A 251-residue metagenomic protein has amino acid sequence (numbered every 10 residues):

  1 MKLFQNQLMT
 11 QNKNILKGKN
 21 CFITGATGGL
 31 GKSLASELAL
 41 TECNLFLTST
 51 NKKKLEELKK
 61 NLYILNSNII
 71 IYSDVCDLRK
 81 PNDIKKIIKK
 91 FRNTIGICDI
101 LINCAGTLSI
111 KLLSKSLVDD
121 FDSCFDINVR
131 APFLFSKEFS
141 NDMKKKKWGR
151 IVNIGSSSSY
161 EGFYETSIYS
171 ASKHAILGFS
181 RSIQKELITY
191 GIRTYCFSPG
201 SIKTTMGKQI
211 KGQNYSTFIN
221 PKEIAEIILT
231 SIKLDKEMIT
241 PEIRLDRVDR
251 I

Functional and structural regions predicted by a protein language model:
T27-G28: Conserved glycine-rich cofactor-binding loop
C43-L58: Conserved glycine-rich Rossmann-like NAD(P)H-binding loop of the short-chain dehydrogenase/reductase
V75-K86, V118: The beta1-alpha1 cofactor-binding region of Rossmann-like NAD(H)/NADP(H)-dependent oxidoreductases
L112-L113, D120-F125: Substrate-binding pocket helix/loop in short-chain dehydrogenase/reductase
S136, S172: Active-site helix of classical SDR
S156: Residue(s) in the substrate-gating loop at a strand-loop-helix junction that position the organic substrate next
T189, C196-F197, T204, Q213-I251: C-terminal helical subdomain
